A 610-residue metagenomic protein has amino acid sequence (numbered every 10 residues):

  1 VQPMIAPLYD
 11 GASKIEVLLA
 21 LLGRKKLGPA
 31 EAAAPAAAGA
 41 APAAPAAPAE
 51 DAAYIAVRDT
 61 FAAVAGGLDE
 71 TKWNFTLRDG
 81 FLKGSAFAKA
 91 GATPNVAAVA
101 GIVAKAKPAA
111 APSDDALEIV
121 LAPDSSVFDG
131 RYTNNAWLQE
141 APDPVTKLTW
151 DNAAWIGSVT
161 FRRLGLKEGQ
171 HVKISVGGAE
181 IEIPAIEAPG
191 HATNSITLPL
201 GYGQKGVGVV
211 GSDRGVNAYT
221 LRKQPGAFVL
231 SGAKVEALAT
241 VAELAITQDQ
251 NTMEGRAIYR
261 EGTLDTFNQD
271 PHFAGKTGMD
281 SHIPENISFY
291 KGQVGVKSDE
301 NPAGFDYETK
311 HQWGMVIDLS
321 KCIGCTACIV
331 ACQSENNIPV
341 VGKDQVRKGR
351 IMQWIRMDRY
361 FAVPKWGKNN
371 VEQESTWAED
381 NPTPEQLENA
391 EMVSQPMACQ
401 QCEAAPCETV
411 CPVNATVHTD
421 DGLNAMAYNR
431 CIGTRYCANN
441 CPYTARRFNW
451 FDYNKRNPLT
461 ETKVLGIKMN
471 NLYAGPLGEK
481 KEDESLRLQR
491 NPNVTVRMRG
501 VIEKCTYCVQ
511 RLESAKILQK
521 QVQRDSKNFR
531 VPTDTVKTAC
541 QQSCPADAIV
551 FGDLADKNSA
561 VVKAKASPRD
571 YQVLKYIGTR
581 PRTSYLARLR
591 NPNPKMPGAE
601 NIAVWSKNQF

Functional and structural regions predicted by a protein language model:
V1-P7, G39-P45, R58-I355, F361 (+1 more regions): A cross-kingdom feature strongest in bacterial/archaeal respiratory oxidoreductases
P3-D10, K14, R162, Q170-G177 (+9 more regions): Phosphate/diphosphate-binding loops
A12-A20, A52, A56, L68 (+23 more regions): Generic recognition of stable, solvent-exposed alpha-helical segments in well-folded globular domains
A12-A38, P48-T60: Non-catalytic, well-ordered alpha-helical segments in soluble enzyme domains
S298-G324, R356-R359, A378-P406, P412-Y436 (+2 more regions): Ferredoxin-like iron-sulfur electron-transfer modules
A327-Q333, N337-V340, C407, T416 (+6 more regions): Short functional micro-motifs and their immediate structural scaffolds
P339-W366, V371, P442, W450-M498 (+2 more regions): Extracellular ectodomain/stalk regions of secreted and cell-surface proteins
G475-N491, G500-F610: Long, compositionally biased charged/polar accessory segments in the mid-to-C-terminal portions of proteins
